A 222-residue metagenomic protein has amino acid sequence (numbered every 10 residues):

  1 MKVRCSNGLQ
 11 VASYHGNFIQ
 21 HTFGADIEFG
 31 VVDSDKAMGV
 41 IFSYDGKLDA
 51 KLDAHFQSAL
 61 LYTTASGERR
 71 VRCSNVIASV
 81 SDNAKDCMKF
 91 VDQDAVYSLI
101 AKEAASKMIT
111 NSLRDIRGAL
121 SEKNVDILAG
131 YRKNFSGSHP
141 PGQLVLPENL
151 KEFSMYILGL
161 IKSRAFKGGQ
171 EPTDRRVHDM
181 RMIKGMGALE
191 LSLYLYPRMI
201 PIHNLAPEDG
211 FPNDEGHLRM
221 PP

Functional and structural regions predicted by a protein language model:
M1-P222: Extended acidic, low-complexity intrinsically disordered regions
